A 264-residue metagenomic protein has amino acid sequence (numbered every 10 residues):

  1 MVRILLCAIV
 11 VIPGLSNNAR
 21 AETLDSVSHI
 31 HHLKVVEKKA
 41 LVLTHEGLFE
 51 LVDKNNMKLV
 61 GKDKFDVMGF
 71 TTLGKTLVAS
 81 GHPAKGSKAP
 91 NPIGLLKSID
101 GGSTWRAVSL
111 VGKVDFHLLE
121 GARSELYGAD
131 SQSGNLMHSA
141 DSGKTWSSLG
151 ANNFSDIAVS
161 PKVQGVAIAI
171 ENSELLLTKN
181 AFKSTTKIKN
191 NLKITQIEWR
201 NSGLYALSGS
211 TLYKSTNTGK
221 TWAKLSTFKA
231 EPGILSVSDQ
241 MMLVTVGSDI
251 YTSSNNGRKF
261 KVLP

Functional and structural regions predicted by a protein language model:
E22-F49, M68-G69: Beta-strand-rich domains and repeat architectures in extracellular enzymes and scaffolds, especially beta-propellers
H31-K34, G69-T71, E120, A158-S160 (+2 more regions): Conserved beta-strand position repeated across blades of beta-propeller domains
E37-K38, G74-K75, R123-S124, V163-G165 (+2 more regions): Short coil/turn segments that connect the beta-strands within blades of beta-propeller domains
V42, A79-S80, G128, A169 (+2 more regions): Residue position within the beta-strands of beta-propeller blades
G47-L59, K64, N91-S109, M137-L149 (+3 more regions): Asp-box/BNR beta-propeller loop motif
D63-M68, V111-D115, A151-I157, N190-T195 (+1 more regions): Short coil/turn segments at the loop-to-beta-strand junctions that recur within blades of beta-propeller repeat folds
G86-P92, A129-Q132, A169-I170, L207: Short, solvent-exposed loop/turn segments at conserved positions within beta-propeller repeat blades
